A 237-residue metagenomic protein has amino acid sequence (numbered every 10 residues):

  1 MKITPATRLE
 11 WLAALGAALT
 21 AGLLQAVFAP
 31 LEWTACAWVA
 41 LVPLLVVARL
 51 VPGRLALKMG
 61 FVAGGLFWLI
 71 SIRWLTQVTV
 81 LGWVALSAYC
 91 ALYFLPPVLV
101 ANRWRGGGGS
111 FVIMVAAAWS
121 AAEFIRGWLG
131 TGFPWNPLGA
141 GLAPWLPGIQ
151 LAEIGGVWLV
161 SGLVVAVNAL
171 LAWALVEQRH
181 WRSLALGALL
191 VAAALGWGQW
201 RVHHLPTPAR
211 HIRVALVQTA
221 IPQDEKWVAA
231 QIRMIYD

Functional and structural regions predicted by a protein language model:
K2-L205, D224: Membrane-embedded alpha-helical bundles of multi-pass enzymes that act on lipidic or dolichyl-linked glycan substrates
G198-D237: Soluble catalytic regions of membrane-associated enzymes that act on cell-envelope and secretory-pathway components
